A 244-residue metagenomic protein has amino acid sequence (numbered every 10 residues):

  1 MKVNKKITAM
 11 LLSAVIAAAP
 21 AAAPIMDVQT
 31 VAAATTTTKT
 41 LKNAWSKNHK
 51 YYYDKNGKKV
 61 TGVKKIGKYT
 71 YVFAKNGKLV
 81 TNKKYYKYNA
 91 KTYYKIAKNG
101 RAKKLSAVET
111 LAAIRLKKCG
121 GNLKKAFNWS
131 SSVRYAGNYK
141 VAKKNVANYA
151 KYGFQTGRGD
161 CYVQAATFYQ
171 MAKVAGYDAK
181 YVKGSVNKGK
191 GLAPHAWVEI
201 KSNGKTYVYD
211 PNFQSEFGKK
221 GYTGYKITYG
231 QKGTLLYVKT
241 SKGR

Functional and structural regions predicted by a protein language model:
N4-S13, A17-I114, G184-E199, N203 (+2 more regions): Extracellular adhesion/carbohydrate-binding repeat motifs centered on closely spaced tryptophans
L105-G153: Secondary-structure boundary elements
N122, G157, L192-P194: Generic hydrophobic secondary-structure packing signal
A126, G157-A172: Active-site nucleophilic cysteine motif
G153-G157, N187-K190: A glycine-rich, coil/turn loop motif that links secondary-structure elements
A166-K232: Hydrophobic/aromatic-rich core segments of domains that either
Y229-R244: Short, low-complexity, Pro/Ser/Thr/Gly-rich segments in the mature regions of secreted, periplasmic
